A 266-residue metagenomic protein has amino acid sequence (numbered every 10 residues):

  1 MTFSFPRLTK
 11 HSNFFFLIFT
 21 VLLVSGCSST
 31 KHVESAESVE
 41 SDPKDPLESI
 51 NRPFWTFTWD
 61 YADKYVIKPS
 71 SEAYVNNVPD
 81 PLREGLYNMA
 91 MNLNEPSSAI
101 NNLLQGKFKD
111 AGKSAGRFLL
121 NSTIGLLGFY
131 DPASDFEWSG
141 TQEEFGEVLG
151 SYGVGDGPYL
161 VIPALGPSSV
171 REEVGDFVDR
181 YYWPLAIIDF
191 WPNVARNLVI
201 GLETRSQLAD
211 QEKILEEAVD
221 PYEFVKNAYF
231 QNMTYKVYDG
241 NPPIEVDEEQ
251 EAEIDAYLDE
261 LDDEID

Functional and structural regions predicted by a protein language model:
T2-F15: Bacterial N-terminal signal peptides that target proteins for export
L23-G26: C-terminal motif of bacterial Sec signal peptides marking the signal peptidase cleavage site
S28-K31: Bacterial signal peptide processing site
E34-D42, Y152-D266: A structured, mid-to-C-terminal "fold-capping" secondary-structure block
S35-A62: Post-signal peptide N-terminal segment of mature Sec-exported envelope proteins
K68-P81: Membrane interface segments of multi-pass transport proteins and intramembrane proteases
L86-M89: Beta-rich strand-turn-strand
N92-P167: Mid-length scaffold segments of soluble, non-membrane domains
